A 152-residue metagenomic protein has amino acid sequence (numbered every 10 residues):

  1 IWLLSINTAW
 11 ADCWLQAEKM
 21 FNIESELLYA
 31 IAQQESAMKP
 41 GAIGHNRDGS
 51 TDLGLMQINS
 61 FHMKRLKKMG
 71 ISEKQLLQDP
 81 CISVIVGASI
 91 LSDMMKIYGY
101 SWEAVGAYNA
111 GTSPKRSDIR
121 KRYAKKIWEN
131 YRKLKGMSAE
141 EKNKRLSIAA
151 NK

Functional and structural regions predicted by a protein language model:
W10-K152: Catalytic glycan-binding domains that act on GlcNAc-containing polysaccharides
